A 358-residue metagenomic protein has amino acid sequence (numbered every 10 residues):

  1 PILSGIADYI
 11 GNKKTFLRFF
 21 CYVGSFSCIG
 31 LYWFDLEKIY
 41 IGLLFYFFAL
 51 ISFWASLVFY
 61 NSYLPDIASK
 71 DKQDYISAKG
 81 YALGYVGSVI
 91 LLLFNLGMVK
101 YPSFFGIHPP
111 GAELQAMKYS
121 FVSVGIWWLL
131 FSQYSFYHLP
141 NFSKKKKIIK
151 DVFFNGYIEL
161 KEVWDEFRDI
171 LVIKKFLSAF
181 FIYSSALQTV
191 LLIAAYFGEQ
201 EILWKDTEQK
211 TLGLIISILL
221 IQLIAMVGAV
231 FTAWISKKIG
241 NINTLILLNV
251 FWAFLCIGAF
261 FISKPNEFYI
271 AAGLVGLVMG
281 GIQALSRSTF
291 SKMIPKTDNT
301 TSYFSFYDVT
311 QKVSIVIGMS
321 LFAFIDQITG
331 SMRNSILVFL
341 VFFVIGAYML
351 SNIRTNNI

Functional and structural regions predicted by a protein language model:
P1-N12, V227-N241, D326: Helix-to-loop junctions at the C-terminal end of transmembrane segments in multipass secondary transporters
T15-G30, N243-G258: Structural signature of the two symmetry-related core transmembrane helices
S27, K38-S56, E267-G281: Hydrophobic core of transmembrane alpha-helices in multi-pass small-molecule transporters, especially MFS/SLC-type
W33, W127-H138, I282, L337-I358: Multi-pass alpha-helical transporter architecture, strongest for 12-TM Major Facilitator/SLC carriers used
S77-V99, D308-G318: Glycine-rich segments within core transmembrane alpha-helices of 12-TM secondary carriers
M98-I126, F324-F343: A membrane-interface helix-boundary motif in multi-pass transporters
P140-S178: Juxtamembrane intracellular "pre-TM" segments in multi-pass secondary transporters
L192-L212: Short amphipathic helix-loop junctions that connect adjacent transmembrane helices in Major Facilitator Superfamily/SLC
